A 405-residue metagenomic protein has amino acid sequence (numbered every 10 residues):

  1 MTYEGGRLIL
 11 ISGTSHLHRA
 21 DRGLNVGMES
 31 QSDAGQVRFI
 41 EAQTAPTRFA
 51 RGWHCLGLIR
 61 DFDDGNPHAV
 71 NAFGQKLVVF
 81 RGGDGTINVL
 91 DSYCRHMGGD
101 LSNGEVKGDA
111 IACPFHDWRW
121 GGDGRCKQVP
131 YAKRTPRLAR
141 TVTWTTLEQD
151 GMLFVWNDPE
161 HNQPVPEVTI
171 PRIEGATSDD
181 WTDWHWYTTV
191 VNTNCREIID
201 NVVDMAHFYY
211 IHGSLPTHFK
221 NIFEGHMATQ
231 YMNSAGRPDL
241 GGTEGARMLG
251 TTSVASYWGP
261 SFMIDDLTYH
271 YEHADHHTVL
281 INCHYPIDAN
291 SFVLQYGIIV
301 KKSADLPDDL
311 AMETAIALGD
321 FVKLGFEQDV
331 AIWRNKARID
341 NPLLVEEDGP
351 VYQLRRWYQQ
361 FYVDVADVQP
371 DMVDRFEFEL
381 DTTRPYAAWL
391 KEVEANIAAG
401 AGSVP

Functional and structural regions predicted by a protein language model:
R7, R19-R22: Basic polycationic patches enriched in arginine
S12, H16, L24-V26, S32 (+3 more regions): Rieske [2Fe-2S] iron-sulfur-binding domain
A42-A50, G213: Non-catalytic accessory segments flanking enzyme active sites
A45-P46, A69, T145-L147, H284-P286 (+1 more regions): A general structural signal for short secondary-structure junctions and capping/turn motifs
A50, R140, L147-Q149, T278 (+1 more regions): A short, structural micro-pattern
A50-W53, G65, D150, W184-W186 (+1 more regions): Sequence-level motif detector for i,i+2 pairs with an aromatic at +2
T86, H161-P405: C-terminal catalytic domain of Rieske-type non-heme iron oxygenases
